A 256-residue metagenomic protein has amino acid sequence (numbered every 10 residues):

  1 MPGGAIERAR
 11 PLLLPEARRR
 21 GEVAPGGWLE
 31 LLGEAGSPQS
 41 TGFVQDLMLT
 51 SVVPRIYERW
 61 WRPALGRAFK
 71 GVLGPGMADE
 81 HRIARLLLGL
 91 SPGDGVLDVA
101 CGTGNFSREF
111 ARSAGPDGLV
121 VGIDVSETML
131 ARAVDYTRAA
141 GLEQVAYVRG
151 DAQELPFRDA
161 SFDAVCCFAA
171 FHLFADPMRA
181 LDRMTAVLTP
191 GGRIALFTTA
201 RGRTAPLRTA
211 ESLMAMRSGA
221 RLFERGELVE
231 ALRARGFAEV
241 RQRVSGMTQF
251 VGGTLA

Functional and structural regions predicted by a protein language model:
M1-S51: N-terminal auxiliary segments of SAM/dcSAM-dependent transferases
G71-P92, E109: Conserved alpha-helix/loop element of class I SAM-dependent methyltransferases that forms part of the SAM/SAH-binding
G95-E154: Class I SAM-dependent methyltransferase SAM/SAH-binding core
Q153-A164: A short acidic, Gly/Pro-enriched loop at the edge of an enzyme's catalytic core that lines a small-molecule cofactor
A164-D176: A short SAM/SAH-binding and catalytic strip from SAM-dependent methyltransferases
M178-P190: A short glycine-rich, Lys/Arg-flanked "PGG" loop and its adjoining helix->strand segment in the class I
R193-R217: Conserved class I S-adenosyl-L-methionine
A220-R235: Short alpha-helix
